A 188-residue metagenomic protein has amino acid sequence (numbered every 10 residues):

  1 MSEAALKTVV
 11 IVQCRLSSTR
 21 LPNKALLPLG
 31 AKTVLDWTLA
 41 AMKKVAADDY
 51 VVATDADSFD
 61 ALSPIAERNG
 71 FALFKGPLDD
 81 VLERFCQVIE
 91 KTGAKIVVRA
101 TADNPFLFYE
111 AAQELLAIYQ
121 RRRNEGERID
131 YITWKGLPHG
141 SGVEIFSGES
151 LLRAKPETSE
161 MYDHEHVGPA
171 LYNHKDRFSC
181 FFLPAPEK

Functional and structural regions predicted by a protein language model:
L6-T54: N-terminal glycine-rich phosphate-binding loop and ensuing alpha1 helix
V10, V51-V52, R99, Y131 (+1 more regions): Structural beta-sheet core signal
Q13, A100-T101, K135: Short beta-strand segments
D48, K95, D130: Short acidic/polar active-site loop segments enriched in Thr and Asp
D57-R123: Short phosphate-binding loop-to-helix
L107-K188: Conserved core of the sugar-phosphate nucleotidyltransferase
